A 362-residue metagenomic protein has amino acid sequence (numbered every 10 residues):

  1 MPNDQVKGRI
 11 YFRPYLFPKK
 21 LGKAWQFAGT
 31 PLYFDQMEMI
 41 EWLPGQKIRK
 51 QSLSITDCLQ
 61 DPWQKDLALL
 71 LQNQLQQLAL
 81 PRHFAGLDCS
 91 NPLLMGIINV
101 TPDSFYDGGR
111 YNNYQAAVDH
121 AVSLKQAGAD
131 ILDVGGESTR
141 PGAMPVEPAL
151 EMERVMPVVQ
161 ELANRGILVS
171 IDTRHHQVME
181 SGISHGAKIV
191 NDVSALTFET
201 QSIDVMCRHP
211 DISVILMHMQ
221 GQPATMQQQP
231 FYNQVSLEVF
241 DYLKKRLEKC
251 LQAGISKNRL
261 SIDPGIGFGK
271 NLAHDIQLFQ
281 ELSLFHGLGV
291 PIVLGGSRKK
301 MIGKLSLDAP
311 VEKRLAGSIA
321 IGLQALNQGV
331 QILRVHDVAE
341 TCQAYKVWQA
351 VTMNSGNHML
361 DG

Functional and structural regions predicted by a protein language model:
M1-F84: N-terminal accessory interaction module
M1-Y33, C89, F105-H120, T139-Q160 (+5 more regions): Active-site-adjacent loop and "lid" segments of alpha/beta metabolic enzymes
L80-H83, T101, I215: Polyampholytic, low-complexity intrinsically disordered segments
D119-G135, Q328: Catalytic domains of carbohydrate-active enzymes, especially glycoside hydrolases
R246-R259: Phosphate/pyrophosphate-binding loops at sites that engage ATP/ADP/AMP, CoA/4′-phosphopantetheine, polyphosphate
